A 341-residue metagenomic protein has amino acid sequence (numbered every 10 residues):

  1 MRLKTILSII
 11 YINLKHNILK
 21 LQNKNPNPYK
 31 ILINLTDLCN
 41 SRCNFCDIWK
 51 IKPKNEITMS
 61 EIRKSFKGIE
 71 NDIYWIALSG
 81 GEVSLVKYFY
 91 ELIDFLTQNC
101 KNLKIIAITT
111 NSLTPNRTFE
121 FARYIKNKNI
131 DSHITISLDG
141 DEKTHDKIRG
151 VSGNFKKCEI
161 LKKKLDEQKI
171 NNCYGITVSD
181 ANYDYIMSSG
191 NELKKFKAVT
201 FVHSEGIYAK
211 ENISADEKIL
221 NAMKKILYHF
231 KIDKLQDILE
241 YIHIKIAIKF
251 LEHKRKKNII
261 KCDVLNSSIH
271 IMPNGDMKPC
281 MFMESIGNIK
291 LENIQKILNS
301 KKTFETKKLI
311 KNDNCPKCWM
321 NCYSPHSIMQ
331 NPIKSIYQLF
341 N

Functional and structural regions predicted by a protein language model:
M1-N27, Y228-K254, I328-N341: Alpha-helical membrane-targeting segments
L3-D131, N331: Conserved alpha-helical substructure of the radical SAM core
N27, I259, D276-N341: Flexible mid-to-C-terminal extensions adjoining Fe-S/redox cofactors in radical SAM and related proteins
K30-N55, M59-E61, W75-S79, N172-D180 (+4 more regions): Soluble, non-transmembrane catalytic domains of enzymes that act on hydrophobic metabolites at membranes
C46, K50-K54, I269, G287 (+2 more regions): Cys/His-rich zinc-coordinating "finger/knuckle" motifs
C46-W49, F121, I148-V151, E292 (+1 more regions): Residue-level signal for well-ordered alpha-helical positions
E82, T110-S112, G140, I176-V178 (+1 more regions): Short, flexible loop/turn elements at secondary-structure junctions
K128-K278, F282-N288, E292: Radical SAM enzyme [4Fe-4S]-AdoMet core and its adjacent flexible, acidic and glycine-rich loops/tails across
